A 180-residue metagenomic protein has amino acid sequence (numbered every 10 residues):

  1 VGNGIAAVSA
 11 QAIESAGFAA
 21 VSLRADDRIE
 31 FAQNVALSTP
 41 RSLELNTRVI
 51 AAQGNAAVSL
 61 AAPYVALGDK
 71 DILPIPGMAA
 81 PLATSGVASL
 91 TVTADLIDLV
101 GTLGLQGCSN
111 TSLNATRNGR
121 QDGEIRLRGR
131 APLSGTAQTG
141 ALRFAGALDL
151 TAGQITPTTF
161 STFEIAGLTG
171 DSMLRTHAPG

Functional and structural regions predicted by a protein language model:
V1-G180: Extracellular and secretory-pathway beta-repeat/beta-biased strand scaffolds
